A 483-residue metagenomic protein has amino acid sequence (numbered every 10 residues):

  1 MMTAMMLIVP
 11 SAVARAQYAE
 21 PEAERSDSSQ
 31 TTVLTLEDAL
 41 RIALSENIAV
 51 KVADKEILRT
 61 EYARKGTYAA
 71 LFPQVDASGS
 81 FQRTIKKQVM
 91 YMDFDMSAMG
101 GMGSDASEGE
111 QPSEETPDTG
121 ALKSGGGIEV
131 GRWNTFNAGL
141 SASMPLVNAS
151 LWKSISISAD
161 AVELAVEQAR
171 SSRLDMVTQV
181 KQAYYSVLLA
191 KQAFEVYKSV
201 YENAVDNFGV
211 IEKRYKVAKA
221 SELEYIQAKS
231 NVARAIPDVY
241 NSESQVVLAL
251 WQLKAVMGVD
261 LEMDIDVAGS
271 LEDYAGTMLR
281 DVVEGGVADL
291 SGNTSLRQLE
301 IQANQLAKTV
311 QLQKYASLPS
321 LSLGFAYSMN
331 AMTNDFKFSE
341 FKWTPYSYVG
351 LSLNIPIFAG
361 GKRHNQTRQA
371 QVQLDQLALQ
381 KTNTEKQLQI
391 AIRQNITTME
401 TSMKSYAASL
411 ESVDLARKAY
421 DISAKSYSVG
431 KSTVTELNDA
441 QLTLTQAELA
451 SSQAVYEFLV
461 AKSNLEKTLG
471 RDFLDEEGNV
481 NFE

Functional and structural regions predicted by a protein language model:
M1-E22: Bacterial Sec-dependent N-terminal signal peptides
R15-S28, D76, I85-V89, D93-F94 (+2 more regions): Acidic, low-complexity, intrinsically disordered peripheral segments
E22-T31, S78-L140, S270-L279, G324-I355 (+1 more regions): Small/polar, glycine/serine/threonine/aspartate-rich low-complexity segments that form flexible
K51, Q74-V89, G127-W133, S143-S171 (+4 more regions): Small/polar (Gly/Ser/Thr/Ala-rich) solvent-exposed segments that form structured loops/beta-strands/short helices used
V52-T67, S172, M176-Y197, K213 (+4 more regions): Amphipathic alpha-helical coiled-coil segments
R173-L290, T398, S402, L444: Periplasmic alpha-helical coiled-coil/stalk elements that build and connect Gram-negative outer-membrane
S242, T294-S295, L377, A454: Metallo-beta-lactamase
